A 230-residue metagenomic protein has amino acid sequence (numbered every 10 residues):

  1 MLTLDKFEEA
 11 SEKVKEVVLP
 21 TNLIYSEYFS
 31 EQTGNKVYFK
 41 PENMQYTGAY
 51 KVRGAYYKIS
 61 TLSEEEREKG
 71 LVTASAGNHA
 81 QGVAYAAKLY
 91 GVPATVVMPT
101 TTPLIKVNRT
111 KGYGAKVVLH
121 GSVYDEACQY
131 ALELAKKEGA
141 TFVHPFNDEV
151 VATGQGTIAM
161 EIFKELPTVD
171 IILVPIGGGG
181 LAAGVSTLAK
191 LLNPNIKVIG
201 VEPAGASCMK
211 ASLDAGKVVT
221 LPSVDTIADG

Functional and structural regions predicted by a protein language model:
M1-G230: PLP-dependent amino-acid enzyme catalytic core
